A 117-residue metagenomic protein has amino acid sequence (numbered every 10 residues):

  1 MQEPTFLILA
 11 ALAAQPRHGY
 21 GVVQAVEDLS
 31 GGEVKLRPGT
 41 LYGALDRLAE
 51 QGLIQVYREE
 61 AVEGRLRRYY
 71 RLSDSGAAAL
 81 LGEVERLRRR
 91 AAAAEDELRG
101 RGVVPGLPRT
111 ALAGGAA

Functional and structural regions predicted by a protein language model:
M1-T40: N-terminal helix-turn-helix DNA-binding core of bacterial DNA-binding proteins
V23-E27, A49, A77: Short, surface-exposed helix/turn micro-motifs that flank interaction/cofactor sites
L41-L48: Basic amphipathic alpha-helical segments that dock to polyanions
A49-L66, R71: Beta-hairpin "wing" of winged helix-turn-helix
L72-G76: Accessory beta->alpha helical hairpin/"wing" motif in late/C-terminal subdomains of nucleic-acid enzymes
A78-A117: Amphipathic alpha-helical dimerization/coiled-coil segments that flank or bridge DNA-binding/regulatory modules
